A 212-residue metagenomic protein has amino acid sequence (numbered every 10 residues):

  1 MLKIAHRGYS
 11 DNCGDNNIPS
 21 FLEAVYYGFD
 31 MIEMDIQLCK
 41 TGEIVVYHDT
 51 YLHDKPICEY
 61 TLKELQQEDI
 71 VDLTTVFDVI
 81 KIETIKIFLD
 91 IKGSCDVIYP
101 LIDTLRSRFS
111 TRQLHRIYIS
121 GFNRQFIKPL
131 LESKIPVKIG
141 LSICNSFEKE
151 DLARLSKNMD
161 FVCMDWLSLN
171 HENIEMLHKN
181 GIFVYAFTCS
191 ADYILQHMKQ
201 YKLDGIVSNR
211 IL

Functional and structural regions predicted by a protein language model:
M1-L212: Phosphate-group recognition and catalysis centered on beta-loop-alpha active-site segments
